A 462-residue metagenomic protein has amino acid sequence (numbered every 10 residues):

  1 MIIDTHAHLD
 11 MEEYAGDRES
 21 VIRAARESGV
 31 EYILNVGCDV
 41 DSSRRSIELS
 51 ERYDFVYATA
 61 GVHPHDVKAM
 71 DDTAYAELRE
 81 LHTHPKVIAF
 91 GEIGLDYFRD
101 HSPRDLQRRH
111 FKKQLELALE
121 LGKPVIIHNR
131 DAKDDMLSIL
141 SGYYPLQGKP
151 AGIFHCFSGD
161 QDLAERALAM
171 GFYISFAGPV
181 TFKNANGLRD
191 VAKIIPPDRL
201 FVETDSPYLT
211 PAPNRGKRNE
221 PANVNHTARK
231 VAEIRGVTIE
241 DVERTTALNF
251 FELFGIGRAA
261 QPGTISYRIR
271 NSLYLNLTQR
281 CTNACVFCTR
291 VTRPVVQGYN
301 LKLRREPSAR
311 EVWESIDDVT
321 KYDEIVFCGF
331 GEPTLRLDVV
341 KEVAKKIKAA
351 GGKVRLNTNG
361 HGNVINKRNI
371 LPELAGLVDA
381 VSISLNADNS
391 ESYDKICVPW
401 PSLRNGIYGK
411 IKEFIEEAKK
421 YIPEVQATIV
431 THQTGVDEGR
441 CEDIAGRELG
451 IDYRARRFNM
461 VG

Functional and structural regions predicted by a protein language model:
M1-F254, S272, F287-P294, N300-W313: Mid-domain alpha/beta scaffold segments of enzyme catalytic cores
V30, V87, G122-K123, P197 (+5 more regions): A structural motif
L34, Y57, I126, I153-H155 (+5 more regions): A structural signal for isolated positions on well-ordered beta-strands in alpha/beta enzyme cores
T245-S266, G450-G462: Short, basic/aromatic-enriched C-terminal tail that caps enzymatic domains
A260-V291: N-terminal pre-triad scaffold of radical SAM enzymes
S308-F330: Short Fe-S-cluster ligation motifs
F330-G462: Conserved AdoMet/S-adenosylmethionine-binding subsite of the radical SAM
